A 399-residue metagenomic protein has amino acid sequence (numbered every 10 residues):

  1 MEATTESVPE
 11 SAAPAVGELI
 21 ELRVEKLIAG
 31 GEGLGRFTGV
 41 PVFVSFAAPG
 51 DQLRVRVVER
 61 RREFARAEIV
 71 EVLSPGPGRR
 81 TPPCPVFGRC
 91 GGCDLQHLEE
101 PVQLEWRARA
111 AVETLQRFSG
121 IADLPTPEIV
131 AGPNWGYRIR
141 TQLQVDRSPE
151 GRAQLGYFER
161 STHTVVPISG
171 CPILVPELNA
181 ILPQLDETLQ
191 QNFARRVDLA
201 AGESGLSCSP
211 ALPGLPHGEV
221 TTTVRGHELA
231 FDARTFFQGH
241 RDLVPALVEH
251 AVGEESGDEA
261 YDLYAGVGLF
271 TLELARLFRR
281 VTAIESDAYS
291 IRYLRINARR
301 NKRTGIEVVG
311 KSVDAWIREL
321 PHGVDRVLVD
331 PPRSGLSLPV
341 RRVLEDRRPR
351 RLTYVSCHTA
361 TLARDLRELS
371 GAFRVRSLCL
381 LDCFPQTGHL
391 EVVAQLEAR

Functional and structural regions predicted by a protein language model:
M1-V329, S334-R342, R348: Accessory RNA-recognition modules of RNA-modification enzymes
L174, S312-G323, V343-R399: C-terminal catalytic and target-recognition region of SAM-dependent MTase-like enzymes, primarily methyltransferases
